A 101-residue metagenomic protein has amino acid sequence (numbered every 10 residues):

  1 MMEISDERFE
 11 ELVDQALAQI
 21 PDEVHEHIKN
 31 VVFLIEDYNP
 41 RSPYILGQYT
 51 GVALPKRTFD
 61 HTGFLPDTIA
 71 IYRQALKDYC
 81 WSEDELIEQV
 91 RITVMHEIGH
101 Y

Functional and structural regions predicted by a protein language model:
M1-P43, P55-H61, L65-P66: An acidic/histidine-cluster motif and surrounding catalytic segment that typifies divalent-metal-assisted enzyme active
Q48-R91, Y101: Active-site scaffold of zinc-dependent metalloenzymes
V94: A conserved beta-strand element that flanks and buttresses the S-adenosyl-L-methionine
E97: Walker B catalytic acidic pair
